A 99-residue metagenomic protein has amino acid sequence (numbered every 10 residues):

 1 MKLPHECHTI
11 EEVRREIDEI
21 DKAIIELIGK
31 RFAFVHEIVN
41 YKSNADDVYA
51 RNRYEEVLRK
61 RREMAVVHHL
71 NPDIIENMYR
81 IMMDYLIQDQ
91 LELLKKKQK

Functional and structural regions predicted by a protein language model:
M1-K99: Domain-level signature for soluble enzymes in the chorismate/prephenate branch of the shikimate pathway
